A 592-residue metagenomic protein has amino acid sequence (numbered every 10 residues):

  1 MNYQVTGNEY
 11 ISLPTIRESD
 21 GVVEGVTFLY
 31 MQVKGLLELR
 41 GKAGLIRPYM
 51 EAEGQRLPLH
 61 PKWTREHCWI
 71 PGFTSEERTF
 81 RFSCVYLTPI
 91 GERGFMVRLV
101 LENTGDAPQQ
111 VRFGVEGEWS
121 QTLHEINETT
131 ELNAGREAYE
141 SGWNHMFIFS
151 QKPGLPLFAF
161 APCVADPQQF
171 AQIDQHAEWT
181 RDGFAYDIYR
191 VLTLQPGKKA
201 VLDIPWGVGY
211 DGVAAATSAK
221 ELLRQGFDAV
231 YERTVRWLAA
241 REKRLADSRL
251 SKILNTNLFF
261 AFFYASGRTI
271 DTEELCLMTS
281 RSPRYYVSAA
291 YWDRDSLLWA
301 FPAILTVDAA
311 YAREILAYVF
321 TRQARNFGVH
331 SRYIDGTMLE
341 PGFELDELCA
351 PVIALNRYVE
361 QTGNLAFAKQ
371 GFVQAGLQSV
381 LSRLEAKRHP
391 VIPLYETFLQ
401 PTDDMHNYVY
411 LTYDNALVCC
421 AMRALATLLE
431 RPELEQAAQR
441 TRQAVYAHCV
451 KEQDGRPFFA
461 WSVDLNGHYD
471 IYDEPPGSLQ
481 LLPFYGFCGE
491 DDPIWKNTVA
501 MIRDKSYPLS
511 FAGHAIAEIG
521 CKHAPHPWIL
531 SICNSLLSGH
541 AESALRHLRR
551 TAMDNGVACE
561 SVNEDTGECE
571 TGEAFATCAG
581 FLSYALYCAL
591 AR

Functional and structural regions predicted by a protein language model:
M1-L36, S288-Y291, P341-Q361, Y469-G489 (+1 more regions): C-terminal capping/lid segments that line or modulate ligand- or cofactor-binding pockets
M1-R244: Terminal accessory carbohydrate-recognition/targeting modules of carbohydrate-active enzymes
F82-C84, M278-V287, I334-L339, P401-T412 (+3 more regions): Active-site-adjacent structural elements in folded domains
V201-K220, Y285-Y286, S331-R332, T337-A350 (+3 more regions): The feature captures the catalytic groove of carbohydrate-active enzymes
K220-S280: An acidic-aromatic substrate-binding cleft motif
N257-T269, V307-H330, F372-P393, A437-R456 (+2 more regions): Long, well-ordered core segments of solenoidal/helical folds
V287-P390, N415, E573-R592: Aromatic-rich carbohydrate-recognition surfaces in CAZymes
A290-D293, S379-L381, H389-P390, Y408-C419 (+1 more regions): Extended ligand-binding clefts on enzyme/binding-domain cores
